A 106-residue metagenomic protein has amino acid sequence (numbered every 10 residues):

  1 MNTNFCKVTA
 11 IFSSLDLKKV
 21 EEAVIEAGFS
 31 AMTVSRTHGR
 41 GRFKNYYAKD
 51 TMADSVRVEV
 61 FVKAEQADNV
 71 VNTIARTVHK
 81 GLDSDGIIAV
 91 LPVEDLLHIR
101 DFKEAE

Functional and structural regions predicted by a protein language model:
M1-E106: Positively charged, small/polar-rich N-terminal and surface patches that mediate targeting and assembly and bind
